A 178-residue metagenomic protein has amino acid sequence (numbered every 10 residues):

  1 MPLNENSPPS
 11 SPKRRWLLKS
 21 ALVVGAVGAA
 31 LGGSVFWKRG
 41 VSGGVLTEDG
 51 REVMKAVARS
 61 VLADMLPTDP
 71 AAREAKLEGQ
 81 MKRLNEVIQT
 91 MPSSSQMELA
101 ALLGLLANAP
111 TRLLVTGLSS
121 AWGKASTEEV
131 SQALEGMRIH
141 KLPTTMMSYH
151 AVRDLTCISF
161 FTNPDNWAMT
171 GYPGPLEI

Functional and structural regions predicted by a protein language model:
M1, S7-S11, L66, A109 (+1 more regions): Intrinsic-disorder/low-complexity coil detector
P2-E5, I158, T162-I178: Short, functional C-terminal segments
L3-G25: N-terminal secretory signal peptides and thylakoid transit peptides that target proteins across membranes
S10-K13, G28-T68: C-terminal segment of N-terminal export signals and the immediately downstream linker at the start of the mature
T47-T162: Flexible, low-complexity segments enriched for small/polar residues
